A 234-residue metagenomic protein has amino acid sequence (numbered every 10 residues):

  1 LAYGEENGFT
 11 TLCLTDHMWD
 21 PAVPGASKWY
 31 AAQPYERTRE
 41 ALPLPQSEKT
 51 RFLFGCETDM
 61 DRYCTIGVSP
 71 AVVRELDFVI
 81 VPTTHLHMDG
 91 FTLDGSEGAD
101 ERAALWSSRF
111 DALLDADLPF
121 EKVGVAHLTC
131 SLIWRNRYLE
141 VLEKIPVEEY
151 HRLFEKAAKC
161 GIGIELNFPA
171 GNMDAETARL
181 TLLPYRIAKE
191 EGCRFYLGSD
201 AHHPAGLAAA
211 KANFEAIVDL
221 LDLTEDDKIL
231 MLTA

Functional and structural regions predicted by a protein language model:
L1-R62, A71-V73, N136-E148, F168 (+4 more regions): An N-terminally biased module of ancient metal coordination in phosphate/nucleic-acid-related enzymes
A2, R137-A234: Charged catalytic cores and adjacent phosphate/nucleic-acid-binding surfaces used for phosphate/nucleic-acid chemistry
E5-E6, R39-K49, V68-V81, D115-E121 (+2 more regions): Acidic (Asp/Glu)-rich catalytic clusters
T11-C13, R51-G55, D77-I80, K122-G124 (+2 more regions): Structural preference for beta-strand elements that scaffold enzyme active sites
C13, H17-T38, L76, I80-E97 (+2 more regions): Active-site gating loops and adjacent loop-to-helix segments of metal-dependent hydrolytic enzymes
R51-E101: Hydrophobic alpha-helical segments and helix pairs
E57, C130, T233: Residues that form or immediately flank small-molecule/cofactor binding pockets and catalytic motifs
V81-K156, C160-A178: Divalent metal-binding pocket/active-site signature
